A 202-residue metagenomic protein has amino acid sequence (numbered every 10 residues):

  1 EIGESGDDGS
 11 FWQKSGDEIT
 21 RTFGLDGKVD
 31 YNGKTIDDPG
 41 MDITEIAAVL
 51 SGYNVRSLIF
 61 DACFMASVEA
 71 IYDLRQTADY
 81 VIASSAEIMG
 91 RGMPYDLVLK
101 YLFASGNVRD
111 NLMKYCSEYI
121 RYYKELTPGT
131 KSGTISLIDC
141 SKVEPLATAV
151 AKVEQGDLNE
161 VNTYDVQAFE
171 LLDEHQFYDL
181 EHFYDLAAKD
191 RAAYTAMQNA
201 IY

Functional and structural regions predicted by a protein language model:
E1-G3: Short beta-strand segments
D8-Y202: Terminal, contiguous helix-loop blocks that mediate binding/assembly
